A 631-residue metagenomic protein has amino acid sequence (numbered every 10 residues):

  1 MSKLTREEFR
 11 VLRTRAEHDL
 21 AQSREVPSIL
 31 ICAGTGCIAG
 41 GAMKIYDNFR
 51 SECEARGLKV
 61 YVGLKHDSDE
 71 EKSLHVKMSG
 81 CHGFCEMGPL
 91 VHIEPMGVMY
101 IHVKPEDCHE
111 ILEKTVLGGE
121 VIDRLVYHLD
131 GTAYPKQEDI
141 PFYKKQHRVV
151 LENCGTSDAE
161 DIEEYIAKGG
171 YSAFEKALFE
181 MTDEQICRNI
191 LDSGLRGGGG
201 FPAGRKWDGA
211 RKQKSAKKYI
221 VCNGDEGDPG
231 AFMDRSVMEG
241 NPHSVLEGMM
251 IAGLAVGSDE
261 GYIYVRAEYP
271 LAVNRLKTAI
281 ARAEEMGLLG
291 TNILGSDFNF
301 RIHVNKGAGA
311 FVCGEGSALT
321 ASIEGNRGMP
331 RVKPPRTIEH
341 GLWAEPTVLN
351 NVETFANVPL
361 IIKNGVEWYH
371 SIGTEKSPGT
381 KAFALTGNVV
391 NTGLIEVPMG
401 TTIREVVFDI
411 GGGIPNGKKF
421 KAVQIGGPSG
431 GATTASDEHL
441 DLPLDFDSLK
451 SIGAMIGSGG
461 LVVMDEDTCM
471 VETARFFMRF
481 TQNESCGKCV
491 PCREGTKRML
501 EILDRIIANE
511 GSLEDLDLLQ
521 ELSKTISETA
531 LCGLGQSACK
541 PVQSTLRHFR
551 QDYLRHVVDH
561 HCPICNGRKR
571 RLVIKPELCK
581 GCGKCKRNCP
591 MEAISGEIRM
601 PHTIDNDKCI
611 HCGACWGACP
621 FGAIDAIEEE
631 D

Functional and structural regions predicted by a protein language model:
K3-P27, M43-V76, M87-P89, E94-Y127 (+11 more regions): Ferredoxin-type iron-sulfur electron-transfer modules in oxidoreductases and energy-metabolism complexes
A33-G41, E86, I190-R211, A252 (+4 more regions): Conserved phosphate/anionic-ligand binding catalytic regions in large, soluble enzymes, centered on
E52-C53, G248-A252, M399-P415: Short amphipathic, charge-patterned alpha-helical segments
V126-I190, N350-G365: Flexible inter-domain linker/hinge segments
K145-Q146, V273-M399, G411: Hydrophobic alpha-helical positions that pack around
S157-S172, C222-D234, T337-L342, A384-V389 (+1 more regions): Gly-rich Lys/Arg/Thr-decorated short loops/hinges at beta-loop-alpha junctions or inter-strand turns that position
E175-A216, H370-S371, K376, A384 (+3 more regions): Accessory "access/gating" subregions that flank catalytic or transport cores
G379-N391, V397-M399, I403, P563-I610 (+1 more regions): C-terminal accessory/binding modules appended to enzymatic or scaffolding proteins
